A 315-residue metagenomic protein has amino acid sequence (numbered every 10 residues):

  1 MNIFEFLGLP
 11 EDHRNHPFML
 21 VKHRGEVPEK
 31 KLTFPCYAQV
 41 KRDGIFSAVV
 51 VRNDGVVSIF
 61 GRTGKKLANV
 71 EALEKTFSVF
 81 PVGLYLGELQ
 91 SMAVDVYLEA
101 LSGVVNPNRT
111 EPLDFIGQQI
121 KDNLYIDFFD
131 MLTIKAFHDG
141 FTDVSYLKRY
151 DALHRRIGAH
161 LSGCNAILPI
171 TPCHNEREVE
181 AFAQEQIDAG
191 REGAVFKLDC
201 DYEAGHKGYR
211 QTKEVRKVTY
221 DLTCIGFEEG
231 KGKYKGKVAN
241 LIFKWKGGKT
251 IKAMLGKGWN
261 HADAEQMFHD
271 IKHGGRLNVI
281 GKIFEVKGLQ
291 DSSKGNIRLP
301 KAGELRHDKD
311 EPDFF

Functional and structural regions predicted by a protein language model:
M1-E11: Short glycine- and acidic-rich boundary segments immediately preceding or forming the N-terminal edge of structured
F6-G8, M19, A72, Y85 (+2 more regions): Acidic/proline-rich low-complexity IDRs
L9, H13-K65, L132-F137, H154 (+1 more regions): Nucleic-acid 5′ end/cap handling module spanning
E29-H160: Covalent nucleotidyltransferase
F314-F315: Extended, charge-rich, solvent-exposed interface segments
